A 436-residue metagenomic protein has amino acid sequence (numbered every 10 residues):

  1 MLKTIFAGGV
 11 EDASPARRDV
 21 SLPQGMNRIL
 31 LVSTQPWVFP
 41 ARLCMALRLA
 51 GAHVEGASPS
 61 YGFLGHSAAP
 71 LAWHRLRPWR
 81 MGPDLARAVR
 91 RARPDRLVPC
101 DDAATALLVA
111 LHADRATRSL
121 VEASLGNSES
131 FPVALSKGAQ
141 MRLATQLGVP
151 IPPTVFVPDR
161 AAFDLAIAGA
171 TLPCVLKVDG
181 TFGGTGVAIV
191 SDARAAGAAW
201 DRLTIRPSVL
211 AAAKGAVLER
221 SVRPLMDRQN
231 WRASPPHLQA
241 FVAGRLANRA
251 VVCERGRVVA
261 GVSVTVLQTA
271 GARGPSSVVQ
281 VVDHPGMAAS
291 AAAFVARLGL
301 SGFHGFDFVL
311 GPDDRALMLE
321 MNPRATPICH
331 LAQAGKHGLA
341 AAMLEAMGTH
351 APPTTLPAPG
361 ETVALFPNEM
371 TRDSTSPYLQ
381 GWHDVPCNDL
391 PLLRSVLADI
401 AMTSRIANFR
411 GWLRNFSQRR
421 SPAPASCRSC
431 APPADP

Functional and structural regions predicted by a protein language model:
M1-E129, A161, A425, C430-A434: ATP-binding N-terminal substructure of ATP-dependent carboxylate-amine bond-forming enzymes
L71, T117-G186, A198, I205-L225: A conserved helix-loop-beta module that forms one wall/lid of the active-site cleft in ATP-utilizing catalytic domains
V157, V187-D192, V252-E254, V281: Short beta-strand-to-turn element immediately C-terminal to the catalytic PLP-Schiff-base lysine in fold type I
G183-G184, L267-V279, N322-K336: Glycine-rich phosphate/pyrophosphate-binding beta-alpha loops
D201, P207-Q268, V281-A289, L310-P312 (+1 more regions): Phosphate-binding site of ATP-dependent enzymes
A272-S277, V282-F306: Oxyanion-binding "anion nests"
V295-H330: Conserved metal-phosphate-binding beta-hairpin within the catalytic cores of diverse ATP-dependent phosphoryl-transfer
A341-P436: Peripheral (often C-terminal) accessory segments that flank ATP-dependent C-N-forming ligase machineries
